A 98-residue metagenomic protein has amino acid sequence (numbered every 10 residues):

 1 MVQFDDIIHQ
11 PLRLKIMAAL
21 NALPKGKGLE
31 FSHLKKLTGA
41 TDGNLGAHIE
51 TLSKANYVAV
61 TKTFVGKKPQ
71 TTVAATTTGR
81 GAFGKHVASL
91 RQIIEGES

Functional and structural regions predicted by a protein language model:
M1-V2, N21, A82-S98: Amphipathic alpha-helical dimerization/coiled-coil segments that flank or bridge DNA-binding/regulatory modules
F4-T41: N-terminal helix-turn-helix DNA-binding core of bacterial DNA-binding proteins
H9, H48, H86: Histidine-centered active-site/metal-ligand motif
L12, K27, A59-V65, A74: Contiguous, function-dense segments enriched for cysteine-driven chemistry and partner/ligand-binding capacity
S32-K62, K67-K68: Canonical helix-turn-helix DNA-binding module
V65-G84: Basic, amphipathic "hinge/linker" alpha-helix immediately C-terminal to the N-terminal HTH DNA-binding motif
